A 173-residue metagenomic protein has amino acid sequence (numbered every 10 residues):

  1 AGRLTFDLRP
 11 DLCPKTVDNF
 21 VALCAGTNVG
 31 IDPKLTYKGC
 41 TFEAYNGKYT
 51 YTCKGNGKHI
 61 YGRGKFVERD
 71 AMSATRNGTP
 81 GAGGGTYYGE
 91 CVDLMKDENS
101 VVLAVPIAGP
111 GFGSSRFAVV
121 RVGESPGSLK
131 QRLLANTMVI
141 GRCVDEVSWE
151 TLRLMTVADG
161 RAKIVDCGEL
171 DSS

Functional and structural regions predicted by a protein language model:
A1-S173: Cyclophilin-like peptidyl-prolyl cis-trans isomerases
